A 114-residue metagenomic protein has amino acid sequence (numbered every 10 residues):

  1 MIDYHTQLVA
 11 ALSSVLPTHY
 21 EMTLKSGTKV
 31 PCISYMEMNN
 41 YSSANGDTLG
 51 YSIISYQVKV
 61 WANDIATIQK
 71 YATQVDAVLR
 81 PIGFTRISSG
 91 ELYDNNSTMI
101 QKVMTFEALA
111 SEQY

Functional and structural regions predicted by a protein language model:
M1-T48, K70-Y71: Small/polar-rich, solvent-exposed N-terminal microdomains that initiate assembly or binding
E37, D47, I54-V58, T85: Generic signal for short, ordered secondary-structure residues within or immediately flanking folded domains
T48-I53, T73-V75: Short intrinsically disordered coil segments
G50-N63, I100-A110: Oligomerization/assembly interface segments of phage tail-like spikes and tubes
T73-Y114: Acidic-leaning, charged glycine-interspersed low-complexity segments
